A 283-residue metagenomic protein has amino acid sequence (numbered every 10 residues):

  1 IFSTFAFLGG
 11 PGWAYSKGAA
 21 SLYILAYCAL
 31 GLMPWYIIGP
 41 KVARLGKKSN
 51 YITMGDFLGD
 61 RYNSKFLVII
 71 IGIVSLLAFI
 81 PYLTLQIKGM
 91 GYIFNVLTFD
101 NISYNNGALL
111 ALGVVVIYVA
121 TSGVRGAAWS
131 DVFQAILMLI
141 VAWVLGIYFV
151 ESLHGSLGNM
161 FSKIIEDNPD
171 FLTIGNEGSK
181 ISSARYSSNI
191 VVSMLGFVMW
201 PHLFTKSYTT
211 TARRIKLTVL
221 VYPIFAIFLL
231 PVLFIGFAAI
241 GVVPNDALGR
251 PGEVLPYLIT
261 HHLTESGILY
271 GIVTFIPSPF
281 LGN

Functional and structural regions predicted by a protein language model:
I1-N50, I181, R185-M199, L203-A247 (+2 more regions): Membrane-interface helix-loop-helix modules in multi-pass membrane proteins
G18, Y62, T121-S122, D131: Membrane-helix interface residues
L22-V119, S188-S193, T205, I276-N283: Helix-loop-helix module between adjacent transmembrane segments
P40, F79-I87, G91-N106, L110 (+4 more regions): Hydrophobic alpha-helical segments and their helix-loop junctions in multi-pass secondary transporters
G59-S64, I174-K180, I259-E265: Helix-boundary and loop/linker segments of multi-pass membrane transporters
G59-S64, Q134-Y148, P223-I227: Small-residue-rich segments of transmembrane alpha-helices in multi-pass membrane proteins, especially helix faces
V132-F133, L139-I140, I272, I276: Membrane-embedded transport cores of multi-pass solute transporters
